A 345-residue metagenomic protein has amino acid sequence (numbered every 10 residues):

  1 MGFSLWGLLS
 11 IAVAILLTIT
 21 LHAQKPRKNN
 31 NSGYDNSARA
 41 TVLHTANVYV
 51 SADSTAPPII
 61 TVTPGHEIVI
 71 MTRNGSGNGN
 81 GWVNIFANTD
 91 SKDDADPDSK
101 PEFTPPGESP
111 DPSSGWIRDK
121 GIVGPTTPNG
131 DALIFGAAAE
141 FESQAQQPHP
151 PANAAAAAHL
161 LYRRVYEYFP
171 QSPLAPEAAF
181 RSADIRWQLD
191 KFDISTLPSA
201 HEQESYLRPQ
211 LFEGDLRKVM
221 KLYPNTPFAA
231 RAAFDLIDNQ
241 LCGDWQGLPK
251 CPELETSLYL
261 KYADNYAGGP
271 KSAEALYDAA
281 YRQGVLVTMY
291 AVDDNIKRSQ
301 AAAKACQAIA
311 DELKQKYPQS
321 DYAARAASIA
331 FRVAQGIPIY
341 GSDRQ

Functional and structural regions predicted by a protein language model:
M1-L5: N-terminal secretory signal peptides that target proteins for export/translocation
G7-T18: Bacterial N-terminal signal peptides
K25-G79, P125, S143-Q147: Beta-loop motif signature
K25-Y34, N84-Q144, I185, F192-S195 (+1 more regions): Boundary regions of SH3-family modules and the immediately adjacent low-complexity/disordered segments in eukaryotic
S54-A56, E108, A152, V165-P176 (+8 more regions): Short solvent-exposed coil/turn linkers within tandem alpha-helical repeat scaffolds
D98-P106, S143-A157, Q188-D215, C242-S257 (+1 more regions): Short coil/linker segments at helix-helix boundaries
N129-Q147, L174-P198, N225-D244, A273-Y290 (+1 more regions): Amphipathic alpha-helical repeat scaffolds of TPR domains
G268, V285, Y290-Q345: Hydrophilic extracytoplasmic domains
